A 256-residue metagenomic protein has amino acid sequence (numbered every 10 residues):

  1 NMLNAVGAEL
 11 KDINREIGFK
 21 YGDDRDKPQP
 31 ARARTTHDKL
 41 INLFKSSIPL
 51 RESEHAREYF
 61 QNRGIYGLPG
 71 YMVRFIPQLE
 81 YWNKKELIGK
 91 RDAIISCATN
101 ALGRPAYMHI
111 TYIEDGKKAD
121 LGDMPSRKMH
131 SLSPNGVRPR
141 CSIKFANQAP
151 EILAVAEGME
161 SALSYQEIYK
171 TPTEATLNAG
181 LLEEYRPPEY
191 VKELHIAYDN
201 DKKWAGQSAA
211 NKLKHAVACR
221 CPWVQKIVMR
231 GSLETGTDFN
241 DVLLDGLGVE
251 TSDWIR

Functional and structural regions predicted by a protein language model:
N1-A8, F75-Q78, D241-W254: Short, small/acidic-rich helices and loops at N termini and domain boundaries of DNA replication/processing enzymes
N1-R63, Q225: Non-catalytic accessory segments of DNA primases and related replication-initiation nucleases
V6, G64-I65, Y169, C221: A broad structural signal for alpha-helix termini and local helix breaks/kinks
Y66-G89: Short, basic/aromatic recognition patches
V73, I143, F239: Short clusters of hydrophobic/aromatic residues that line enzyme substrate/ligand-binding pockets
W82-Y190: Phosphate-handling DNA/RNA-contact segment within nucleic-acid enzymes
P150-E151, M159, L163-R256: TOPRIM fold recognition
